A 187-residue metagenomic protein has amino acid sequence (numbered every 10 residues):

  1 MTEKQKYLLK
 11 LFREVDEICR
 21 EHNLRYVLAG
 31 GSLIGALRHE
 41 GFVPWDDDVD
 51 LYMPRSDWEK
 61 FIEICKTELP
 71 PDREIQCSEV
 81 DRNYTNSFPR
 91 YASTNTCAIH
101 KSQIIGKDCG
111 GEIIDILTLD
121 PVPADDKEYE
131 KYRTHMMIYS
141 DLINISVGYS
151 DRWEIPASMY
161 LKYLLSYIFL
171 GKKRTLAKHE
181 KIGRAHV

Functional and structural regions predicted by a protein language model:
M1-R20, C65-A124, S140-R184: Conserved catalytic core of two-metal-ion nucleotidyltransferases
D16-V49, W58: Active-site nucleotide-donor binding segment shared across nucleotidyl transfer reactions
Y52-P54: Short hydrophobic/aromatic beta-strand micro-patches that form the beta-sheet surface supporting nucleotide- or nucleic
E59-E63: Short, conserved charged micro-motifs
D125-K131: A short secondary-structure junction signal
Y132-H135, D141: Non-catalytic, alpha-helical, charged scaffold/linker segments that couple or flank catalytic or architectural cores
